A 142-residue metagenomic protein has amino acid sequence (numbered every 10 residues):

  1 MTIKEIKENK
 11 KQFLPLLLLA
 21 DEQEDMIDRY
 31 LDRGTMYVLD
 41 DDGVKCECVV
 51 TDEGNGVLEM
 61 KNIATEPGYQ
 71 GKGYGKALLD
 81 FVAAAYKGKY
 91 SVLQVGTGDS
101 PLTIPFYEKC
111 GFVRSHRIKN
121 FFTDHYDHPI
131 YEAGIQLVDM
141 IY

Functional and structural regions predicted by a protein language model:
K4-P67: Acetyl-CoA-dependent GNAT
E66, Q70, G96-G98: Residue-level recognition of the GNAT/N-acetyltransferase active site
Y69-F81: Conserved acetyl-CoA pyrophosphate-binding loop and the N-cap/start of the following alpha-helix in GNAT-like
Y86-D99: Conserved GNAT acetyl-CoA-binding A-motif
D99-S100, C110, N120-Y142: C-terminal "cap" of GNAT-fold acetyltransferases
F106-E108, F112: Conserved active-site tyrosine of GNAT-family acetyltransferases
